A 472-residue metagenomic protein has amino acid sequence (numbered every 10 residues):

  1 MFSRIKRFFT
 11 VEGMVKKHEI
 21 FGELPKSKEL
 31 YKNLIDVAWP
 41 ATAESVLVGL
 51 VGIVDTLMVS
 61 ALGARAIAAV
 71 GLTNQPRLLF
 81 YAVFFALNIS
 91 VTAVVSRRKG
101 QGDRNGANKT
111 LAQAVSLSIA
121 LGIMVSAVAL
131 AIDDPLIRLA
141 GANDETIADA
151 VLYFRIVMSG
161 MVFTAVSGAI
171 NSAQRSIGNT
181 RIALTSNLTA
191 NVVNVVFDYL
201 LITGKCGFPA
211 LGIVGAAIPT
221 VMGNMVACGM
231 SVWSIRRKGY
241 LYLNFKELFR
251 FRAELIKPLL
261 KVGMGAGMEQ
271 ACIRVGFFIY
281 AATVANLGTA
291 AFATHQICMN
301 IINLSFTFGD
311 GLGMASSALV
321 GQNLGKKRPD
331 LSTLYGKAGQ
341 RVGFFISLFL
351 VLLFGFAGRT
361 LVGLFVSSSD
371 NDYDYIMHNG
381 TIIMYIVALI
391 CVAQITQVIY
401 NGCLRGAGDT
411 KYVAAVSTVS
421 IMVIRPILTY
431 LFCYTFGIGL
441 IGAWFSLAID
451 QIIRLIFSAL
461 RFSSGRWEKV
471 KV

Functional and structural regions predicted by a protein language model:
M1-A41, V95-V162, F208-M264, V320-I390 (+1 more regions): Short alpha-helical transmembrane segments in multi-pass integral membrane proteins
P25-L57, A61-L62, L78-S90, V94 (+5 more regions): N-terminal transmembrane alpha-helices
D36-D55, I156, A190, G223-A227 (+4 more regions): Transmembrane helical elements of multi-pass membrane transporters/channels
V46, L50-A68, I137-D144, L200-L211 (+5 more regions): Helix-terminus/linker motif at the lipid-water interface of multi-pass membrane proteins
V48, G52-D55, V59, Y81-N88 (+18 more regions): Alpha-helical transmembrane segments and their lipid-water interface positions in multi-pass membrane proteins
T56, I67-A127, A131, T164-A183 (+2 more regions): Small-residue-rich hydrophobic transmembrane alpha-helices
V59-L78, D144-D149, I213-V214, L255-V262 (+4 more regions): Interfacial/gating helices of multi-pass transporter permease domains
N88, T92, V157-R175, A183-N191 (+6 more regions): Short runs within selected transmembrane alpha-helices of multi-pass transporters and secretion channels
